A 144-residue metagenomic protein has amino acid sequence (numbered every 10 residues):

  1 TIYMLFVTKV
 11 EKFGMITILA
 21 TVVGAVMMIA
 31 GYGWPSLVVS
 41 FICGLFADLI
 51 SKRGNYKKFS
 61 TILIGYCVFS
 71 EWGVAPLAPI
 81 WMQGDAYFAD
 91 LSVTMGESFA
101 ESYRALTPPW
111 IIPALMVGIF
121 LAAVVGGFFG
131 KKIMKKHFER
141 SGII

Functional and structural regions predicted by a protein language model:
T1-D48: Alpha-helical membrane segments and adjacent membrane-interface helices in multi-pass membrane proteins
M4, M28, Y32, G44-D48 (+3 more regions): Transmembrane alpha-helical segments of multi-pass membrane transport proteins and ion-pumping complexes
E11, V23, M27, G31 (+3 more regions): Juxtamembrane/transmembrane-helix boundary motifs in multi-pass membrane proteins
G14-L19, P35, V39, S60-I64 (+3 more regions): Alpha-helical transmembrane segments of integral membrane proteins
S40-P76: Short helix-perturbing small/polar motifs within transmembrane alpha-helices
R53-Y56, K132, K136: Change "in soluble alpha/beta enzymes" to "in soluble alpha/beta proteins
I62-K135: Membrane-embedded alpha-helical hairpins and interfacial helices in multi-pass inner-membrane proteins
M134-I144: Short, charged juxtamembrane terminal tails flanking transmembrane helices
